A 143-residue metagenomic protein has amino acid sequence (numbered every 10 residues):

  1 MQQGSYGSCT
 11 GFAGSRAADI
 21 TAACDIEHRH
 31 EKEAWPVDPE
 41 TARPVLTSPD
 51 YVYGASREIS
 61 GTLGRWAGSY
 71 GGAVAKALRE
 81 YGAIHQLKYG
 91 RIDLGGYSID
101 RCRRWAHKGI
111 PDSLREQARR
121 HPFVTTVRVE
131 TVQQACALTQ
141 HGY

Functional and structural regions predicted by a protein language model:
M1-P44, W66-E80: Active-site-adjacent structural elements in enzyme catalytic domains
R16, G54-Y143: Predominantly the structural core of cysteine protease catalytic domains
Y51: Histidine/cysteine- and/or acidic
